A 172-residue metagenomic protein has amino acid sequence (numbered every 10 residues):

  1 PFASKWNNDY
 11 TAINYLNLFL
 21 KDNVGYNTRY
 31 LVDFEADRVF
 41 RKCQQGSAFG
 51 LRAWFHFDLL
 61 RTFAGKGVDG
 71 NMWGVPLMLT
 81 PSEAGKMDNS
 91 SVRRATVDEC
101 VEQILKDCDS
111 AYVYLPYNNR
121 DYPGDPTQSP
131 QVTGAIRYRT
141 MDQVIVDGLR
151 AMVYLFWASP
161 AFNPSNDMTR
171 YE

Functional and structural regions predicted by a protein language model:
P1, A158, D167-E172: Short, intrinsically disordered, charge-balanced linker/junction segments flanking boundaries in proteins
P1, S82-N89, Q128-Q131: Short glycine/proline-rich turn/loop motifs
P1-G65, D88-E102, C108-P123: Conserved, well-structured interaction surfaces
D37-Q45, F49, T133-D147: Extended, leucine-rich alpha-helical cores of fungal transcription factors
F49, D107, Y154, R170-E172: Amphipathic coiled-coil alpha-helices
L60-R61, G65-G67, N119, F156-N166: Short coil/turn linking the two alpha-helices of tandem helical-hairpin repeats
K66-E83: Short, flexible, mixed-charge acidic loops at enzyme active sites
D147-R150, Y154-S159: Active-site neighborhood of glycoside hydrolase catalytic domains
